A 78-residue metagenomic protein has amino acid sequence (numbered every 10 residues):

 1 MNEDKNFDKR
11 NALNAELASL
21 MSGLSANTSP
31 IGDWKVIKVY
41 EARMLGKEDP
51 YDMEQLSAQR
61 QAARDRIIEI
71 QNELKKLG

Functional and structural regions predicted by a protein language model:
M1-G78: A preference for well-ordered globular domain cores that mediate specific macromolecular interactions or catalysis
